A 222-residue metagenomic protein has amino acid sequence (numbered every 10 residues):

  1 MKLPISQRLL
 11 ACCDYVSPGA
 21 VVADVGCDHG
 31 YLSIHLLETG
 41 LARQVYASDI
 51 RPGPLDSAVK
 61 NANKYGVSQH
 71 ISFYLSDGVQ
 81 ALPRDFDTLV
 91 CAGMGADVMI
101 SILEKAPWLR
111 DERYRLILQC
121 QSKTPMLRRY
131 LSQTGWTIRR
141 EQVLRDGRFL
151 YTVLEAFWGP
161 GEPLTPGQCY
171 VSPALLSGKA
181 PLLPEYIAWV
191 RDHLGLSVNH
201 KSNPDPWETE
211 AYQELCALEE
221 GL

Functional and structural regions predicted by a protein language model:
L3-G19: Conserved alpha-helix/loop element of class I SAM-dependent methyltransferases that forms part of the SAM/SAH-binding
G19-D28: Conserved class I S-adenosyl-L-methionine
G30, I34: Glycine-rich SAM-binding Motif I of class I
Q44-D49: Conserved SAM-binding motif I beta-strand of class I
R51-G53: Conserved SAM/SAH-binding beta-strand->alpha-helix loop
D56-R84: S-adenosyl-L-methionine
K105-E155: C-terminal substrate-binding/active-site "lid" region of AdoMet-derived donor-dependent transferases
G159-P160, P166-L222: An accessory alpha-helical subdomain
